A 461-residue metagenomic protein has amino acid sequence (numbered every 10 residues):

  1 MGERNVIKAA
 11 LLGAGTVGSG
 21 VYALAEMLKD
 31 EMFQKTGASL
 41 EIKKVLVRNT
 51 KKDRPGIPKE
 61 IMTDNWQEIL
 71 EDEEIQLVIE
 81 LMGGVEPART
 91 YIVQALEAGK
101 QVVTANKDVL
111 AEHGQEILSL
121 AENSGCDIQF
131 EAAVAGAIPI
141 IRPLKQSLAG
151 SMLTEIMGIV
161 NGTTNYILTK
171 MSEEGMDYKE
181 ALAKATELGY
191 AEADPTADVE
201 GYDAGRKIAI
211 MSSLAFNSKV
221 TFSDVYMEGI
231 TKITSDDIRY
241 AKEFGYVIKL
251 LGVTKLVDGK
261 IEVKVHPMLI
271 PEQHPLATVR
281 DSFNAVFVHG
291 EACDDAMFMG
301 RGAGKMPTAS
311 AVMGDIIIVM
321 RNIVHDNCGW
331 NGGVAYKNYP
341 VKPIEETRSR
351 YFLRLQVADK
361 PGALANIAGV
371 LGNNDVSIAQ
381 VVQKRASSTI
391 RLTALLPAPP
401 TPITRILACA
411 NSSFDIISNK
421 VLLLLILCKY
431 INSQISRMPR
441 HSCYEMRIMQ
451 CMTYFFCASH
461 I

Functional and structural regions predicted by a protein language model:
G2-A98: N-terminal glycine-/serine-/threonine-rich beta1-alpha1-beta2 phosphate-ribose binding loop of Rossmann-like
A88-Q94, K107-K145: Rossmann-fold NAD(P)-binding glycine/threonine-rich loop
Q101-V103, I378: A short hydrophobic/small-residue beta-strand
I140-L153, T164-M176, R206-V220, D315: Oxidoreductase and adenylate-handling cofactor-binding alpha/beta cores
A181-T278, F283-A285: Substrate-binding/catalytic subdomain of NAD(P)-dependent oxidoreductase enzymes
A311, I316-L396, A408: A conserved regulatory-domain signal marking ACT and ACT-like small-molecule sensing domains and adjacent regulatory
I390, P399-L407, S418-K420, L427-N432 (+2 more regions): Alpha-helix boundary/capping motif
R437-C443, R447-T453, A458: N-terminal amphipathic/hydrophobic targeting modules at extreme N-termini, encompassing cleavable Sec/SRP-type signal
